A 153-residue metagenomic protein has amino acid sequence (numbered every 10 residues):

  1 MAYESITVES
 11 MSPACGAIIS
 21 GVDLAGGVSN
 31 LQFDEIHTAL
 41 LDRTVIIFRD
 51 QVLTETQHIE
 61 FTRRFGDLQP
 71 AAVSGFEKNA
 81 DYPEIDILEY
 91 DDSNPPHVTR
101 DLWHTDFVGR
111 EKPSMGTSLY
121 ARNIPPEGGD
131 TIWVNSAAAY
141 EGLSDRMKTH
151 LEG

Functional and structural regions predicted by a protein language model:
A2-G153: Non-heme Fe(II) oxygenase catalytic core, chiefly the N-lobe of the double-stranded beta-helix
